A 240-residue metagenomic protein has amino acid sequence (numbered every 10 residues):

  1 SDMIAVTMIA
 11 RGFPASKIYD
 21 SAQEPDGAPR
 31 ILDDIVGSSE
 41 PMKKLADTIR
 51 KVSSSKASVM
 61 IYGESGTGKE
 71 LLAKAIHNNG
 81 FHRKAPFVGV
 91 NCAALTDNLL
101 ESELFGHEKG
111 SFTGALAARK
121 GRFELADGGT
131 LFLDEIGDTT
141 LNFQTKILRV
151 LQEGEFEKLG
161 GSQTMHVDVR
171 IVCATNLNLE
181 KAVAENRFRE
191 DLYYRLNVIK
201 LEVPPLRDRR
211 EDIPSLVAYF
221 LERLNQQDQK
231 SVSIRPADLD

Functional and structural regions predicted by a protein language model:
S1-P29, I234: N-terminal accessory segments that target, anchor, or regulate ATP-driven/P-loop NTPase machines and associated
D2-I9, F13, F81, Q152 (+1 more regions): Non-catalytic alpha-helical coupling and interface elements of nucleotide-dependent molecular machines and regulators
P25-H166, I171-L177, A182, L206 (+1 more regions): AAA+ ATPase active-site-proximal loops
K74, R195, I199: ABC-type ATPase nucleotide-binding domain
N91, I199-D212: Conserved AAA+ ATPase "SRH/arginine-finger" region at the nucleotide-binding site
E101, T145, R189, R209-R210 (+1 more regions): Conserved two-component signaling phosphotransfer/partner-docking surface
I213-V217, L221: Conserved Sensor-2/SRH helix of P-loop NTPases
